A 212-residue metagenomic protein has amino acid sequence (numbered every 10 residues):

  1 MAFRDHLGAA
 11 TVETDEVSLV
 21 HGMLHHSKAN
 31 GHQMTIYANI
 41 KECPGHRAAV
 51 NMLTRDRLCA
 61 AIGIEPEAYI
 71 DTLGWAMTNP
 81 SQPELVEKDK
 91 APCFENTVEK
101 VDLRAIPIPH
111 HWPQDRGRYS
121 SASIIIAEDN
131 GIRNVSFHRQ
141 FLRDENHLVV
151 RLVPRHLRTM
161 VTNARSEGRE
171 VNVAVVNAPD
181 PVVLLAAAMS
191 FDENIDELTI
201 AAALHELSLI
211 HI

Functional and structural regions predicted by a protein language model:
M1-L209: Extended, highly charged
